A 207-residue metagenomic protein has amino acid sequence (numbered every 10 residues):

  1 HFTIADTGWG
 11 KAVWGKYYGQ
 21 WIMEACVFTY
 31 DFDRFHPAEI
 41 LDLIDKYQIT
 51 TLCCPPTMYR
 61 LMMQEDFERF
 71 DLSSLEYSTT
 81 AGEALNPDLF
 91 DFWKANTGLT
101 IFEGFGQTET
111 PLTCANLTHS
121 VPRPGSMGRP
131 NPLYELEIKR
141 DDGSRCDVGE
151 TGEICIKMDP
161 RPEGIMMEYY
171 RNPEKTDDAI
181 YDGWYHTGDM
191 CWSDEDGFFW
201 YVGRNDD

Functional and structural regions predicted by a protein language model:
H1-T50, L61, E65: Conserved AMP-binding/adenylation subdomain of ANL enzymes
D6, G82, G106, G128 (+1 more regions): Active-site glycine-centered loops adjacent to acidic/histidine catalytic or metal-binding residues that shape
W14, Y18, I22-A25, I49-C54 (+3 more regions): Gly/Ser/Thr-rich phosphate-binding loop
I44, L52-P55, G143, D189 (+1 more regions): Residue-level signal for inorganic ion chemistry
C114-T118, K139-R140, I156-K157: Short beta-strand-to-turn element immediately C-terminal to the catalytic PLP-Schiff-base lysine in fold type I
G125-N131, R145, A179-G183: Short Gly/Pro-enriched turn/cap motifs at secondary-structure boundaries
E137-I138, W192: Hydrophobic beta-strand positions
D147-G149, C155-D207: Conserved ATP-binding/catalytic segment of the ANL
